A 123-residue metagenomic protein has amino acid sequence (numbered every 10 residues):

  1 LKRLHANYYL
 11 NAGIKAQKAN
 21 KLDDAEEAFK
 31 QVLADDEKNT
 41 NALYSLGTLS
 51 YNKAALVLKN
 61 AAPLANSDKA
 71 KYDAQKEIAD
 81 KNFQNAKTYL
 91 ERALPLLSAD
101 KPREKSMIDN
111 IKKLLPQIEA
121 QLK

Functional and structural regions predicted by a protein language model:
L4, N11, S45-L46, A86 (+2 more regions): Canonical tetratricopeptide repeat
H5, N39, D100-K101, K105-I108: Residue-level recognition of tetratricopeptide repeat
Y9-A12, A16, A28, L43-S50 (+1 more regions): TPR/Sel1-like alpha-solenoid repeat signature
G13-I14, K18-N20, G47, N52-P63 (+3 more regions): Short coil/turn linking the two alpha-helices of tandem helical-hairpin repeats
A19-E27, Q84-N85: Structural signature of tandem alpha-helical TPR/SEL1-like repeats, specifically the intra-repeat loop/turn
Q31-V32, A93: Canonical positions in the second alpha-helix
N52-Y89: Short coil/linker segments at helix-helix boundaries
